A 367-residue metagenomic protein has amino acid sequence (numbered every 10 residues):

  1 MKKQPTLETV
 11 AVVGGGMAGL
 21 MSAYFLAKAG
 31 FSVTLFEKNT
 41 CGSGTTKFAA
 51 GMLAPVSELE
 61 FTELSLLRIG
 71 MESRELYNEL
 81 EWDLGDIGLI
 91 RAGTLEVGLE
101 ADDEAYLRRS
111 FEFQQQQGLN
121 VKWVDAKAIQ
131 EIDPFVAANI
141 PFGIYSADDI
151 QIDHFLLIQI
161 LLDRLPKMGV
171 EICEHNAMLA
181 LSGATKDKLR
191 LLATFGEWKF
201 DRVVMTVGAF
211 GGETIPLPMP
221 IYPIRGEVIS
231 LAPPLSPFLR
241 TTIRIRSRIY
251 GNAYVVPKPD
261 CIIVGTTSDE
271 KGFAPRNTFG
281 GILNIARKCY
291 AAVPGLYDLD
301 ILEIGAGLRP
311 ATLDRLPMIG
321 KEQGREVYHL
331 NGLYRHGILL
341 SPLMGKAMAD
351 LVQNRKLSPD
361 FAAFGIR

Functional and structural regions predicted by a protein language model:
T6-E8, A193-R202: Core beta-strand elements of the Rossmann-like FAD/NAD(P) dinucleotide-binding domain in flavoenzyme oxidoreductases
T9-T34: N-terminal Rossmann-like FAD-binding beta1-loop-alpha1 element of flavoenzymes
M21-A29, K38, M52-L53, I87-L89 (+2 more regions): Active-site substrate-recognition segment that forms the wall of the catalytic cavity or substrate channel
K28-K47: Glycine-rich FAD pyrophosphate-binding loop
G51-I132: Dinucleotide-binding Rossmann-like beta1-alpha1 core, especially the glycine-rich loop that anchors the ADP
D86-G98, S110, Q117, K122-M168 (+3 more regions): Helix-loop-beta segment of a Rossmann-like dinucleotide-binding subdomain
I144-T194, W198: Helical element adjacent to the flavin cofactor pocket in flavoenzyme catalytic cores
G295-R367: C-terminal catalytic lobe of FAD-dependent flavoproteins
